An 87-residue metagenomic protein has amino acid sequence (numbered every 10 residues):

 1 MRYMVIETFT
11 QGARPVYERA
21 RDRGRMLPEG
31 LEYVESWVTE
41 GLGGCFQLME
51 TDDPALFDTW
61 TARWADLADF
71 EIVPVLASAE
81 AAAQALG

Functional and structural regions predicted by a protein language model:
M1-V34, V38-G44, D52-L56, L76-G87: Short S/T/G/P-rich N-terminal loop/turn motif that feeds into the first structured element of a domain
A13-R14, D66-A68: A short local loop/turn or secondary-structure capping micro-motif enriched for an aromatic residue
E50-T51, R63: Conserved catalytic core of Hanks-type protein kinase domains
F57-W64: Short, electropositive alpha-helical surface patch
L67-S78: Conserved short beta-strand edge segments in small beta-sheet-based binding/regulatory domains
